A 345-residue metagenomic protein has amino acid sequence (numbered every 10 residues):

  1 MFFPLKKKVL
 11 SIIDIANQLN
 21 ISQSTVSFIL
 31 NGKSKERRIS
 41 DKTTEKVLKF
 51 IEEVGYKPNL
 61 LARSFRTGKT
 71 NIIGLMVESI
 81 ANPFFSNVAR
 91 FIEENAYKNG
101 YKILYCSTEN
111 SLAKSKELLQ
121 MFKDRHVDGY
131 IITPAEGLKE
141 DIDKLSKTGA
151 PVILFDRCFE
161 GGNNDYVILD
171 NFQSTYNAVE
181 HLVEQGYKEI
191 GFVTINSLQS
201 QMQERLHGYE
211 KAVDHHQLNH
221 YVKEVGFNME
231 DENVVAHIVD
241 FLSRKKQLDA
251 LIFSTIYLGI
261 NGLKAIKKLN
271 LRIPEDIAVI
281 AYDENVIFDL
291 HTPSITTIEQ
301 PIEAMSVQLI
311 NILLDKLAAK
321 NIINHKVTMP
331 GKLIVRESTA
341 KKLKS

Functional and structural regions predicted by a protein language model:
M1-K69: N-terminal helix-turn-helix DNA-binding module of bacterial transcription factors
F2, D41, E45, V54-G129 (+1 more regions): Amphipathic helical "hinge" segments at domain boundaries
Q23-F28, F65-S79, H181, E189-N196: Short beta-strand segments enriched in small/hydrophobic residues
V77-S86, C106-K114, Y166-N177, V193-H237 (+4 more regions): Hinge/beta->alpha junction and helix N-cap segments in small-molecule ligand-binding domains
N110, I132-N177, Y257, D283-I295: Flexible loop/hinge segments that line or gate small-molecule binding clefts
A113-H126, N233-Q247: Short, well-structured alpha-helical segments in soluble
H220, V235-S345: Flexible loop/turn connectors
